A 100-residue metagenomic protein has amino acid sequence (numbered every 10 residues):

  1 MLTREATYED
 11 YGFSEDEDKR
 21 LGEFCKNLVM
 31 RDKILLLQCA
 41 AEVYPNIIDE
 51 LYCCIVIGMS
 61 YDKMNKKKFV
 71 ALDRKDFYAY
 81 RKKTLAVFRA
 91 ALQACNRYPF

Functional and structural regions predicted by a protein language model:
M1-E42, D62, N96-F100: N-terminal interaction/assembly modules
A41-Y61: Short amphipathic alpha helix immediately N-terminal
V43, L72, Y80: Residue-level signal for short amphipathic helical patches enriched in basic/charged and nearby hydrophobic residues
Y44, K68-V70, L92: A broad structural signal for alpha-helix termini and local helix breaks/kinks
I57-K75: Helix-turn-helix DNA-binding module
F77-C95: DNA major-groove recognition helices of helix-turn-helix
